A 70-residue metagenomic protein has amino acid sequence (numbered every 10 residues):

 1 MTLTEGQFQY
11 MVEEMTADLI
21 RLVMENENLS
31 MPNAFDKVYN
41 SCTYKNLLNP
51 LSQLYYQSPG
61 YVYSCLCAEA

Functional and structural regions predicted by a protein language model:
M1-A70: C-terminal alpha-helical interaction appendages
